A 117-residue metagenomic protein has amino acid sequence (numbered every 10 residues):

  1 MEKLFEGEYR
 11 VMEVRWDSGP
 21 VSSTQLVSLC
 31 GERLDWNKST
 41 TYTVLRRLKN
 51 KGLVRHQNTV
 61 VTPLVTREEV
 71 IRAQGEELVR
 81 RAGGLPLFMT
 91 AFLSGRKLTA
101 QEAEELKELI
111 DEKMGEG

Functional and structural regions predicted by a protein language model:
K3-G7, T59-E77: Short, cationic-aromatic polyanion-contact patches
Y9-E13: Pre-recognition alpha-helix immediately N-terminal to the DNA-recognition helix within helix-turn-helix or winged-helix
R15-G19: Short helix-to-turn junction characteristic of helix-turn-helix DNA-binding domains, especially the helix
V21-C30: Short acidic, hydrophobic short linear motifs in intrinsically disordered regions
Y42-R46: Short, hydrophobic-biased segments on the C-terminal half of alpha helices that form "recognition helices"
G52: Glycine-centered, phosphate/nucleic-acid-interacting loop/turn motifs that mediate DNA/RNA or nucleotide
A73-E116: Amphipathic alpha-helical dimerization/coiled-coil segments that flank or bridge DNA-binding/regulatory modules
